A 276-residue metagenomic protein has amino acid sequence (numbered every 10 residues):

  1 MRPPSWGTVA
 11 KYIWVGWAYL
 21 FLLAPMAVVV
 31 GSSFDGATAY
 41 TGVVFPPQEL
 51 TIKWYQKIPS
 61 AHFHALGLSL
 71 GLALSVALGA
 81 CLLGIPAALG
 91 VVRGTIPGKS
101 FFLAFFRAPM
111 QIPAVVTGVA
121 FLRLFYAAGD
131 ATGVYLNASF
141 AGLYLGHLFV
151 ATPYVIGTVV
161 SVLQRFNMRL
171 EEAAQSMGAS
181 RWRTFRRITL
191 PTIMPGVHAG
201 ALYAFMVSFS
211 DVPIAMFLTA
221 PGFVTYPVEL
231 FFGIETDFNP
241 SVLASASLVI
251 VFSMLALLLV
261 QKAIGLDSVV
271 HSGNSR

Functional and structural regions predicted by a protein language model:
M1-G67, G71, S75, L259-R276: N-terminal, non-cleaved signal-anchor transmembrane helix
M1-G7, L74-F106, V119, R123-A127 (+3 more regions): Transmembrane-helix boundary motif in ABC transporter permease subunits
R2-I13, D35, V160-Q175, R181-L190 (+1 more regions): C-terminal transmembrane helix and the adjacent membrane-cytosol boundary/short C-terminal tail of inner/organellar
R2-T8, A37-T41, T51-A61, F209-L259 (+1 more regions): Interhelical loop and adjacent transmembrane-helix boundary motif in polytopic membrane transport permeases
I13-M26, A108, G118, F149 (+2 more regions): Transmembrane alpha-helices
P25-T38, A65, G118-T132, L202-S208 (+5 more regions): A structural signal for multi-pass alpha-helical bundles of membrane permease subunits that mediate small-molecule
G42-P47, I52, G98, V115-F149 (+2 more regions): Membrane-interfacial helix termini and adjacent extracytoplasmic/periplasmic loops of multi-pass transporters
H64-G71, Y126-V155, P195-G196, A201 (+1 more regions): Loop-to-helix entry region at the N-terminal start of transmembrane alpha-helices in multi-pass membrane transporters
